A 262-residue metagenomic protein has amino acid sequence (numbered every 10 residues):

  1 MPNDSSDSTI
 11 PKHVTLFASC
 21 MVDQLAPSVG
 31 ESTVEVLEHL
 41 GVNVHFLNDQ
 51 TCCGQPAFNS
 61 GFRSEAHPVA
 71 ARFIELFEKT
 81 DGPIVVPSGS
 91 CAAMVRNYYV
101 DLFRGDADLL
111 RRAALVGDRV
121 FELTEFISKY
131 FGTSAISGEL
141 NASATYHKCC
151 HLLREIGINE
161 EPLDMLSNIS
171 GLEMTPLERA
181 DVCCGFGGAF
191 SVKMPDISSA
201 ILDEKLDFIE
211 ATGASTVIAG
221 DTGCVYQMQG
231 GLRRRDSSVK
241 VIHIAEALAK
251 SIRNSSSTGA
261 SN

Functional and structural regions predicted by a protein language model:
M1-N262: Iron-sulfur cluster-binding electron-transfer modules in prokaryotic oxidoreductases
